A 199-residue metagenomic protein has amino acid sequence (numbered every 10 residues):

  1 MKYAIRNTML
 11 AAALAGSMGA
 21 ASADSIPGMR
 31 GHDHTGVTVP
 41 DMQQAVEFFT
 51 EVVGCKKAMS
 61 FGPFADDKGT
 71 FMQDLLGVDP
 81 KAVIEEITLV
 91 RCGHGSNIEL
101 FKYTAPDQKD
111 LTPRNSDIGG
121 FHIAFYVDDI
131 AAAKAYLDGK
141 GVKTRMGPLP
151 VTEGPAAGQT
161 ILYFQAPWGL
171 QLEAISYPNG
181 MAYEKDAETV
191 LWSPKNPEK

Functional and structural regions predicted by a protein language model:
M1-M9: Bacterial N-terminal signal peptides that target proteins for export
S17-A20: N-terminal signal peptide c-region/cleavage motif recognized by signal peptidases
S22-G28, M59-S60, I98, F125 (+1 more regions): Vicinal oxygen chelate
A23-S25, K109-T112: Short beta-strand/turn micro-motifs at beta-sheet edges
P27, T38-H94, A132, G139 (+2 more regions): Core segments of cupin and vicinal oxygen chelate
H32-P40, E86-K102, L111-L137, T160-Q165 (+1 more regions): Vicinal oxygen chelate
A65, A105, P178-G180: A short acidic/small-residue loop/turn micro-motif
Y103-P106, T189: Short, flexible, mixed-charge acidic loops at enzyme active sites
